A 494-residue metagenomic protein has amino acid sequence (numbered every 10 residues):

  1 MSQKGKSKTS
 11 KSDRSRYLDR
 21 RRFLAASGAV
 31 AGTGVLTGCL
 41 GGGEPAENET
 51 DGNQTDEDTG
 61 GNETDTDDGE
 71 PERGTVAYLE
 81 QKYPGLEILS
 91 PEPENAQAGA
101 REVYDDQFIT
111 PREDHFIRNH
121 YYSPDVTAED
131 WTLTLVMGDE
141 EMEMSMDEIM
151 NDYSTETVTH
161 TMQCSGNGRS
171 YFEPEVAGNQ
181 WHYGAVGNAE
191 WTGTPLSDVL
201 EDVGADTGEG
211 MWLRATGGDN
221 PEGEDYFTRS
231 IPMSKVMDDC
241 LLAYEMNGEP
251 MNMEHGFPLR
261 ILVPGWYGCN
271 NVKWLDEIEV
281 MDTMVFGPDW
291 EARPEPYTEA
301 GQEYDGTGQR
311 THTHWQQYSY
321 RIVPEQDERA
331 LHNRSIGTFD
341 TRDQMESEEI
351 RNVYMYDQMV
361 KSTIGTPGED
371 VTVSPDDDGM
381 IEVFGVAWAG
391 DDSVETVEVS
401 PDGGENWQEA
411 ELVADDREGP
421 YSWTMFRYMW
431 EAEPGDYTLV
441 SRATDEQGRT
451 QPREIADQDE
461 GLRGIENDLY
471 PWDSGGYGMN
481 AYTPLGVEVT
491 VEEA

Functional and structural regions predicted by a protein language model:
S2-S7, R14-Y17, R21-R22, S27-L36 (+5 more regions): Extended, aromatic/histidine-rich regions of cofactor-dependent oxidoreductases associated with respiratory
Q3, C39, C164-G168, E190: Functionally engaged cysteine thiol sites
R118-S123, T127-Y171: Conserved oxyanion/phosphate-binding beta-strand-loop segments in alpha/beta enzyme cores
Y153, G168, L200-T207: Sec/Tat-exported extracytoplasmic proteins
T157-A185, M233-S234: Short, conserved helix/loop micro-motifs enriched in His/Cys and acidic residues
G184-D198: Mid-length scaffold segments of soluble, non-membrane domains
